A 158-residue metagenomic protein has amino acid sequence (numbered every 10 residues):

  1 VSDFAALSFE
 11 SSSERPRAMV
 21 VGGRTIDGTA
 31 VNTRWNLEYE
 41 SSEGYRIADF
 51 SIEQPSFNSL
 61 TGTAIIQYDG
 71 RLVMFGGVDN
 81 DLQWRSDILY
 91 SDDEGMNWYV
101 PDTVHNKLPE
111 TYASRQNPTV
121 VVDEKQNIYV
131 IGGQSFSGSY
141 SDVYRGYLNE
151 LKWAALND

Functional and structural regions predicted by a protein language model:
V1-D158: Kelch-like beta-propeller repeat domains
